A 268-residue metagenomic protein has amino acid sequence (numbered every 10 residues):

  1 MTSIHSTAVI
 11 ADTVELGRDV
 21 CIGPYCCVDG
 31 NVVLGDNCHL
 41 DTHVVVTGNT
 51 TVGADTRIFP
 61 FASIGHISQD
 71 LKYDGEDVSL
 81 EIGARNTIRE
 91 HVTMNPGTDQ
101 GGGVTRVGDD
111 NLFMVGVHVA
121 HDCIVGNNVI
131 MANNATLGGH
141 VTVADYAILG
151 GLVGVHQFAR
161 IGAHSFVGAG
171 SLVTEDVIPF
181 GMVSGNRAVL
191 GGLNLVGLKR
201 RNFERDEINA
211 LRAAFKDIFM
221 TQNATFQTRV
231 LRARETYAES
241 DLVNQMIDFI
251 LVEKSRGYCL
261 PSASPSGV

Functional and structural regions predicted by a protein language model:
M1-T7, D12-T13, R18-D19, D55 (+6 more regions): Terminal amphipathic alpha-helical/low-complexity segments used for targeting or macromolecular assembly
T2-V189: Structural signal for interior beta-strand "rungs" in well-ordered beta-sheet cores of soluble enzyme domains
